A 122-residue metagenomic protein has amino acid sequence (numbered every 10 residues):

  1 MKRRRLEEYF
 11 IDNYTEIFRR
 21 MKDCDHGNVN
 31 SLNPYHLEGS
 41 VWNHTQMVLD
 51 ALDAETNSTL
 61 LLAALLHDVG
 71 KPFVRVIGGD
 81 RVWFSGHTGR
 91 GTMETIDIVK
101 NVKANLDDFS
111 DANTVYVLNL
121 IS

Functional and structural regions predicted by a protein language model:
M1-G78, V82-W83: Acidic/His-rich, divalent-metal-binding segments that scaffold phosphate/diphosphate chemistry
A51-S122: Divalent metal-dependent catalytic cores for phosphoryl transfer on phosphate-bearing substrates
